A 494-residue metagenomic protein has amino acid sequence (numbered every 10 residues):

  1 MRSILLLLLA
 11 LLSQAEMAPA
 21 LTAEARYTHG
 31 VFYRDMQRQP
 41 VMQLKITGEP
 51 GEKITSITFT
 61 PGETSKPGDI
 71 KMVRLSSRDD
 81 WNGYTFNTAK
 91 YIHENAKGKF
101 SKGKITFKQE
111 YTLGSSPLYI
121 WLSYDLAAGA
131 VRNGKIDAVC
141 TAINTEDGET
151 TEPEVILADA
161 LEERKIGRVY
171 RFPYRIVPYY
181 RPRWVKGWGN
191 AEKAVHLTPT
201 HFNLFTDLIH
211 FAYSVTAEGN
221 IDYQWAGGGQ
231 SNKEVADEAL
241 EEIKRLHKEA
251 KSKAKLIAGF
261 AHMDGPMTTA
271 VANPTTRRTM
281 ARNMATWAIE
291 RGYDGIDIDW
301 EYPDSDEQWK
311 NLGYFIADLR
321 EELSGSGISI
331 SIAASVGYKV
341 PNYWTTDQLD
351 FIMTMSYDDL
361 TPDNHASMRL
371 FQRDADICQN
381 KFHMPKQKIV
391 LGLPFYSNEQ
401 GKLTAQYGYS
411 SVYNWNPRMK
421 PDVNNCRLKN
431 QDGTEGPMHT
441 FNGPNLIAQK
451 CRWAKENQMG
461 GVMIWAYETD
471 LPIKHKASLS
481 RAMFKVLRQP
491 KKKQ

Functional and structural regions predicted by a protein language model:
S3-L12: Sec-dependent N-terminal signal peptides
M17-Y170: Exposed, polar/acidic Ser/Thr-rich sequence context and nearby capping/turn residues that mark flexible linkers
Y170-T286, S478-R481, R488: Glycan-recognition patch characteristic of GH18 chitinases/ENGases and related GlcNAc/peptidoglycan-binding proteins
Y174, L204-T206, K251-L256, G292-D294 (+4 more regions): Short, well-ordered coil/turn segments that N-cap beta-strands
Y180-P182, A212, A258-H262, W300-Y302 (+4 more regions): A cross-domain feature marking catalytic cores of carbohydrate-active enzymes and several ubiquitous metabolic/repair
G187-W188, A217-E238, R282, Y302-R418: Substrate-binding surface in catalytic domains of secreted glycosidases
L208, I298, L319, I352 (+3 more regions): Conserved, mostly hydrophobic/aromatic
K386-W453, I473-Q494: Glycan-binding loop/region signatures in secreted carbohydrate-active enzymes
